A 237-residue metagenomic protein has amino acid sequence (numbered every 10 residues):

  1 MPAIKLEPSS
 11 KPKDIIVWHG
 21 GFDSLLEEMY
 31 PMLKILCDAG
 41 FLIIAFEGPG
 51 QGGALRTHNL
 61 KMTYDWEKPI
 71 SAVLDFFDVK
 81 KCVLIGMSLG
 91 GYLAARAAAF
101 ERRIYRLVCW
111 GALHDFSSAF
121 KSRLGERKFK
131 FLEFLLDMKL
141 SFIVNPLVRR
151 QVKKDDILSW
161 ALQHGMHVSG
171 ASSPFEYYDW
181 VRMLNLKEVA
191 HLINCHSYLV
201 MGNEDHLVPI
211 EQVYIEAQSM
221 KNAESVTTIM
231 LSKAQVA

Functional and structural regions predicted by a protein language model:
E7-W18: Proline/glycine-enriched tight loop/beta-turn segments at coil->beta junctions that connect or precede beta-strands
F22-K34: The serine-hydrolase catalytic nucleophile loop
E28, N59-V83, Y92-R96: Alpha/beta-hydrolase active-site loop
M32, C195, P209-S219: Short alpha-helix in the alpha/beta-hydrolase fold that links the catalytic acid
L36-G53: Conserved alpha/beta-hydrolase
A99-Y178, V200: Hydrolase active-site cap/lid region
I193-N194, L199-M201, D205: Short beta-strand/loop motif that positions the catalytic acidic residue of the alpha/beta-hydrolase fold
A217-V236: Catalytic histidine neighborhood in serine/cysteine hydrolases with alpha/beta-hydrolase-type architecture
